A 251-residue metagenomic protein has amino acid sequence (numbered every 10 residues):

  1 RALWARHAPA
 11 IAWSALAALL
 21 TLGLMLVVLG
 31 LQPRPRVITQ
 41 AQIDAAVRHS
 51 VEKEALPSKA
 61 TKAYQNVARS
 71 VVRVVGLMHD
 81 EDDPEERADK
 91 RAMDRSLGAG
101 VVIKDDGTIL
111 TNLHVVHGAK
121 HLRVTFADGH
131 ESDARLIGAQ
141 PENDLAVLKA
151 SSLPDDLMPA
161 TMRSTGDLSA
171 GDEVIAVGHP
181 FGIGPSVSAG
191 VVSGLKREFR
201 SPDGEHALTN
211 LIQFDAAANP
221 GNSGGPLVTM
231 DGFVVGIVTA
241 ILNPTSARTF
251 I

Functional and structural regions predicted by a protein language model:
A2-R36: Single-pass membrane-anchoring alpha-helices
P9, L29-I251: Serine-dependent protease modules
